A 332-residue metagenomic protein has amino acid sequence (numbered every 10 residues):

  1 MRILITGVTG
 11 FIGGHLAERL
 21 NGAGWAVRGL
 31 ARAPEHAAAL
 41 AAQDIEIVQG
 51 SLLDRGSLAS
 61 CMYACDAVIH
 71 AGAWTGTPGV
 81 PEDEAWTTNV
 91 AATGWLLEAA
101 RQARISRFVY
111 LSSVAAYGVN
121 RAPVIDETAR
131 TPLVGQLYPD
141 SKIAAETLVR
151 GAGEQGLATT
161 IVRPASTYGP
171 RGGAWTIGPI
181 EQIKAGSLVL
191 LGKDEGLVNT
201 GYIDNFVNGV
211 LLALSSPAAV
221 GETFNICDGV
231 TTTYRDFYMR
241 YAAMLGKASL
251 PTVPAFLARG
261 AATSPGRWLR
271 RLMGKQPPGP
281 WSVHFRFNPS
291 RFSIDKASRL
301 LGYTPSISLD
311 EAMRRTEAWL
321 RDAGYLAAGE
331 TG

Functional and structural regions predicted by a protein language model:
I3-A23: N-terminal Rossmann NAD(P)H-binding glycine-rich loop of SDR-like oxidoreductase domains
H36-A41, I45-T88, A99, Y117: NAD(P)H-binding glycine-rich loop region in Rossmannoid oxidoreductase-like domains and their noncatalytic homologs
G50, T232, R240, Q276-G332: C-terminal amphipathic/interface module of NAD(P)-dependent oxidoreductases and related NAD-binding regulators
T87, A91, R121-T167, L188-G192: Catalytic helix-loop patch of NAD(P)-dependent Rossmann-fold dehydrogenases
W95-L137: Conserved Rossmann-fold NAD(P)-dependent oxidoreductase catalytic core, especially the SDR/UDP-sugar
A144-A145, G173-G178, G192-L214, G221-N225: Substrate-positioning beta->alpha
G169, L191-G196, F224-T231, A242-G246 (+2 more regions): Glycine-rich Rossmann NAD(P)(H)-binding loop
L212-P277, I294, R314-E317, A327-E330: Mid/C-terminal beta-alpha module of Rossmann-like enzyme folds, strongest in SDR-family dehydrogenases/epimerases
